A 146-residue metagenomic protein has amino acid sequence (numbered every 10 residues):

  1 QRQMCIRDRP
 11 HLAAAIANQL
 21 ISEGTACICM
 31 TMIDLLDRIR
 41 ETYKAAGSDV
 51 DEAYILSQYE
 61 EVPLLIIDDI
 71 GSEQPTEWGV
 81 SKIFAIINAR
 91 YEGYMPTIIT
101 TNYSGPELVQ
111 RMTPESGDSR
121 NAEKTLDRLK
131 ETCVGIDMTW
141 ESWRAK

Functional and structural regions predicted by a protein language model:
Q1-I6: Short, small-residue-biased leader/transition segments that mark boundaries at the very start of proteins
L12, I16: Hydrophobic positions on the alpha1 helix immediately C-terminal to the Walker A/P-loop
I21, T25-E61: Short glycine-rich substrate-engagement loop in P-loop NTPases that contacts/grips substrate
S22, D37, T42, A46 (+1 more regions): Replace "adjacent to P-loop NTPase cores in ATP/GTP-dependent enzymes" with "adjacent to NTP-binding cores
L64: Walker B motif beta-strand of ABC-family P-loop ATPases
